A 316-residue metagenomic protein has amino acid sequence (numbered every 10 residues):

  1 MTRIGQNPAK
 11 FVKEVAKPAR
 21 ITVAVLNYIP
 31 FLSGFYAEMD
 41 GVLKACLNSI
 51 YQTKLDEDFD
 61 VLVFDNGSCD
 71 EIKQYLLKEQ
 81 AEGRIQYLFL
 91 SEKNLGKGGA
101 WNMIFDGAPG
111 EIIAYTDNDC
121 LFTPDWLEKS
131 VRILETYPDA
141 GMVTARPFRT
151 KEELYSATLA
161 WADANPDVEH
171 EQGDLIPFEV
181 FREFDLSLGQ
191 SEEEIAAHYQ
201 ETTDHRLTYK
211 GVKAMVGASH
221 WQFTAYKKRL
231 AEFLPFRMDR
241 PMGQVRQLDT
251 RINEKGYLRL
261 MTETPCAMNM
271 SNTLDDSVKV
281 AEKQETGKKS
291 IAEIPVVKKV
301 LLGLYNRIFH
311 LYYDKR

Functional and structural regions predicted by a protein language model:
M1-A9, V15-A19, A196-R316: C-terminal catalytic/acceptor-binding lobe
M1-Q52: N-proximal low-complexity "stem/linker" segments adjacent to membrane-targeting elements
D56, L62-Q74: A conserved acidic beta->alpha catalytic loop
L77-L95: Conserved donor nucleotide-binding strand/loop of the catalytic core
E92-G107: Glycine-rich, basic loop-to-helix element that forms the pyrophosphate-binding segment of sugar-nucleotide handling
I113: Short aromatic/hydrophobic "clamp" motif used to bind/position activated sugar donors
D117-L121: The conserved acidic donor/metal-binding loop of glycosyltransferases
D125-F181: Conserved donor NDP-sugar-binding/catalytic core segment of glycosyltransferases
